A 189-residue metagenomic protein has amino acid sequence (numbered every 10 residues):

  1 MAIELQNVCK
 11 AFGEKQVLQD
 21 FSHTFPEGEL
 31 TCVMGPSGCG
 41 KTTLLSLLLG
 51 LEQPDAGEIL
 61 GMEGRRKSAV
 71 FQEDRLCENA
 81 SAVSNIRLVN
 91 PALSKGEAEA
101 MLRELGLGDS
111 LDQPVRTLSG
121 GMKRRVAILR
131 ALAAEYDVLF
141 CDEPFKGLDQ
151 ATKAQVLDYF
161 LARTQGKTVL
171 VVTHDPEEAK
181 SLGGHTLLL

Functional and structural regions predicted by a protein language model:
L49: Helix-to-loop junction immediately C-terminal to a conserved catalytic motif
A80-A92, E97: Q-loop/switch helix immediately C-terminal to the Walker
K95-S110, F160: Conserved ABC ATPase "signature" region
P114-L118, M122: Conserved ABC ATPase signature
L139-E143: Catalytic Walker B motif of ABC-type/P-loop ATPase nucleotide-binding domains
K153-Q165: Helical segment within the ABC ATPase nucleotide-binding domain
K167-T173: Conserved H-loop
